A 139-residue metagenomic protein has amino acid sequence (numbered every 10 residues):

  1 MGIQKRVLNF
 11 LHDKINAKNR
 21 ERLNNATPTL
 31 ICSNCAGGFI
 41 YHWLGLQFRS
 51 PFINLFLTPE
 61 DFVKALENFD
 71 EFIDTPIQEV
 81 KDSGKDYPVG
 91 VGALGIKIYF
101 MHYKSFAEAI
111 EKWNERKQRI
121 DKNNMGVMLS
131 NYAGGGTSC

Functional and structural regions predicted by a protein language model:
G2-C139: Extracellular glycan-modifying ectodomains
